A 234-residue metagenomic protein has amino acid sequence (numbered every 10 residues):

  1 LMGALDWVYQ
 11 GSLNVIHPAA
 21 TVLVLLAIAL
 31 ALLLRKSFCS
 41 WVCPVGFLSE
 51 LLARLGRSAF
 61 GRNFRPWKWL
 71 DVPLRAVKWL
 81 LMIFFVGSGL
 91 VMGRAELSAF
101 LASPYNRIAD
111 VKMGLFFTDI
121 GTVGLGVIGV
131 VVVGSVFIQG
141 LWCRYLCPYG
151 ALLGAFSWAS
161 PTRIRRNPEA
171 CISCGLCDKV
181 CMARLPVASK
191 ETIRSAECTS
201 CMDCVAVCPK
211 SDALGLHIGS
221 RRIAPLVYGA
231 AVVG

Functional and structural regions predicted by a protein language model:
L1-K179, V187-K190, A196, A206 (+1 more regions): Non-ligating segments of multi-cofactor redox enzymes
T199: Conserved, short, structured surface segments that act as functional micro-motifs
M202-D203: Cysteine-rich micro-motifs
